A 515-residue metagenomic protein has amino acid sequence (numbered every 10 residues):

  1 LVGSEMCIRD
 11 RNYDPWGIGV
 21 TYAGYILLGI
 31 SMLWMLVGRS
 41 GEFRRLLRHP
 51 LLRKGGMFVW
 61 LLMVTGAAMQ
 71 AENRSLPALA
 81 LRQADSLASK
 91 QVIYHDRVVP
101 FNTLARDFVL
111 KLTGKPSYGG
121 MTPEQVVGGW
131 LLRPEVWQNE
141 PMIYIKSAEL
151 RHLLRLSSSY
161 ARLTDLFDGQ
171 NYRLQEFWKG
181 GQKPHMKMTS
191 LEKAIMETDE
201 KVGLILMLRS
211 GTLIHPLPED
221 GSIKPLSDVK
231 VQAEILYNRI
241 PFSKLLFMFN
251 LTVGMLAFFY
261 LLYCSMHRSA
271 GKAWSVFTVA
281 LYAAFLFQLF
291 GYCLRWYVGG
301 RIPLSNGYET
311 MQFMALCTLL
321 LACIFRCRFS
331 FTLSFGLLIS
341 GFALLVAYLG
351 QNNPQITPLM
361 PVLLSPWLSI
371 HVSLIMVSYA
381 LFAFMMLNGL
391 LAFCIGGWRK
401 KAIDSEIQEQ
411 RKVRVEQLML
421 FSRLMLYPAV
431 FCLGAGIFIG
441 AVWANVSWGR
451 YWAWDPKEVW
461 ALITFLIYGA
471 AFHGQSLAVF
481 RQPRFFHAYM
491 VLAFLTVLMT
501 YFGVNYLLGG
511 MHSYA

Functional and structural regions predicted by a protein language model:
L1-I8: Short, small-residue-biased leader/transition segments that mark boundaries at the very start of proteins
R9-N12, L76-A80, V92, I223-P241 (+4 more regions): Membrane-interface interhelical loops and short amphipathic "cap" helices that link adjacent transmembrane segments
N12-G24, Y237-M248: Juxtamembrane/start-of-transmembrane alpha-helix segments at the extracytoplasmic/lumenal side of membrane anchors
L28-E42, L256-S265, L319-R326, L345-Y348 (+3 more regions): Alpha-helical transmembrane segments
M32-W34, R48, V231-G341, L349-G350 (+1 more regions): Core alpha-helical transmembrane segments of integral membrane proteins
L51-E72, A343-A347, V497: Internal/C-terminal transmembrane anchor helices
A71-L236: Soluble extramembrane regions of membrane proteins in the secretory/endomembrane system
F335-S340, I407-A435, R484-Y501: Interfacial and helix-entry/exit segments of alpha-helical transmembrane bundles in multi-pass inner-membrane proteins
